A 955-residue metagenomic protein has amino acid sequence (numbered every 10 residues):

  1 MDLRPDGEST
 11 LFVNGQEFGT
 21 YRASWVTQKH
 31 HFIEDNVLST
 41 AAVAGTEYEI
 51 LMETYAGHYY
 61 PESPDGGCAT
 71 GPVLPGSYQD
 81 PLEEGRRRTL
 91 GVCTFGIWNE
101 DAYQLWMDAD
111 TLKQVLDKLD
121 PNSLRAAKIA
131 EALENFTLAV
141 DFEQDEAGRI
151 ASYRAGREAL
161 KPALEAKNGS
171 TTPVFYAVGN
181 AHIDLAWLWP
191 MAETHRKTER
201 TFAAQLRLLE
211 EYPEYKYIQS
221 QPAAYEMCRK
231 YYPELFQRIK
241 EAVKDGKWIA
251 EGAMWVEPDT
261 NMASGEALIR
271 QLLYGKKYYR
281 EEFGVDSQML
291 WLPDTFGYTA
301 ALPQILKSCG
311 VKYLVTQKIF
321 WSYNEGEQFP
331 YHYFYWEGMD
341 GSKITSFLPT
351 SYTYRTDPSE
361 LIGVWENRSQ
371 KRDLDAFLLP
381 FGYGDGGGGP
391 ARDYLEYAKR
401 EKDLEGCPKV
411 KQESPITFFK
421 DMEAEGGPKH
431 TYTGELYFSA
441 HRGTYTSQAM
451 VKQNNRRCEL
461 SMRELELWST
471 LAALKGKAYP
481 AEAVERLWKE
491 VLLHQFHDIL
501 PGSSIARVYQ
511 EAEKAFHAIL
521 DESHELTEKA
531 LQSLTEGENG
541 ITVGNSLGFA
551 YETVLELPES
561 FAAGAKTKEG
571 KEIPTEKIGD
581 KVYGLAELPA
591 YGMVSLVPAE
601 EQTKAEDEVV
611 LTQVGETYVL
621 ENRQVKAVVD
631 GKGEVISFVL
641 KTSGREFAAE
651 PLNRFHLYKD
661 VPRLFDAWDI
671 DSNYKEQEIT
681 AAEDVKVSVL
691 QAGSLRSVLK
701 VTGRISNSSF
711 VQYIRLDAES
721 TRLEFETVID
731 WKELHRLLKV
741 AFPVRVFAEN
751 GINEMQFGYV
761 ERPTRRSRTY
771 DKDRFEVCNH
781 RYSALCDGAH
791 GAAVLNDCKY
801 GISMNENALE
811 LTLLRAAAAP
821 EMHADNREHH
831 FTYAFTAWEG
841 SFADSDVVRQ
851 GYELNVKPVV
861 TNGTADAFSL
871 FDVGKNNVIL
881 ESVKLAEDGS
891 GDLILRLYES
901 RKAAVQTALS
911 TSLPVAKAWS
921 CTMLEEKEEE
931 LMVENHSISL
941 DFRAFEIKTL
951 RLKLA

Functional and structural regions predicted by a protein language model:
M1-G15, L909: Aromatic-lined ligand-binding clefts that engage carbohydrates, nucleic acids, or primary amines
M1-L3, H31, D35-G57: Short, well-structured beta-strand segments within conserved domains
E47-A159: An acidic-aromatic loop/edge-strand motif
N122-D141, H182, A186, G341-S533 (+2 more regions): Catalytic grooves of carbohydrate-active enzymes
P213, Q219-P293, T345: Metal-dependent polysaccharide deacetylase catalytic core of the NodB/CE4 family, i.e., the active-site-bearing domain
T260-Y278, P349-S369, S697: Alpha-helical scaffold elements lining the catalytic groove of polysaccharide deacetylases
I269-F296, A300-A301, S308, V364-P380: CE4/NodB-like, metal-dependent polysaccharide N-deacetylase domain that modifies extracellular/periplasmic N-acetylated
L302-S308, V315-W321, P330-H332, L348 (+8 more regions): C-terminal (or distal) subdomains of carbohydrate-active enzymes
